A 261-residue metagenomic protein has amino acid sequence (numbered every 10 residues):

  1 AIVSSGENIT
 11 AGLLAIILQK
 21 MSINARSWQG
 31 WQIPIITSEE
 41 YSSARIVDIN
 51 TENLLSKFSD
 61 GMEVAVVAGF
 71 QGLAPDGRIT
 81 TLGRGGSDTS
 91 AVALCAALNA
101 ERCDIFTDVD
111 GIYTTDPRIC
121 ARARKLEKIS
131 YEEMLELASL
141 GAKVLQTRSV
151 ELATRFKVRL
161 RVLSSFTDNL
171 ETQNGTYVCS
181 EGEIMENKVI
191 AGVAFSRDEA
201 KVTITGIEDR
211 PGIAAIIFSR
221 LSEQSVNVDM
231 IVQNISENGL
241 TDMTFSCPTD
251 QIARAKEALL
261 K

Functional and structural regions predicted by a protein language model:
A1-V150, N234: Nucleotide/pyrophosphate-binding catalytic subdomain
I23, V158, V226: Short phosphate-binding/catalytic loops that engage adenosine nucleotides
W28-G30, L163-S165, I231: Conserved beta-strand termini and adjacent loop/short-helix elements that scaffold enzyme active sites in alpha/beta
R102-F106, L160-V162, D229-M230: Short hydrophobic alpha-helical runs that function as membrane-insertion/retention elements
Q146, K157-S164: Acidic/polar loop patches that form or flank catalytic/metal-binding clefts of enzymes that bind anionic ligands
A153: Acidic-aromatic/histidine active-site loop/patch
N169-K261: A conserved regulatory-domain signal marking ACT and ACT-like small-molecule sensing domains and adjacent regulatory
